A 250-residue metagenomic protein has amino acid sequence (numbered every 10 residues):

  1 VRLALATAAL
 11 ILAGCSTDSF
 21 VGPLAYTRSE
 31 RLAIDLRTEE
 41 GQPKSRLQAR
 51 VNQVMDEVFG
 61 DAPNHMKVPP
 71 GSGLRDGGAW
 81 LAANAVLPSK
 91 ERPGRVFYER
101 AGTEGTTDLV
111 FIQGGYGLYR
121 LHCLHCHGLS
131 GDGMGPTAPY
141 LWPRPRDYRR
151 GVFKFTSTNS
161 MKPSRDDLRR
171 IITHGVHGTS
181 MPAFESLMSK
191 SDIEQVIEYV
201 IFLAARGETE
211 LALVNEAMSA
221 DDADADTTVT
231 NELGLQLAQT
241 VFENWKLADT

Functional and structural regions predicted by a protein language model:
V1-A6: Sec-dependent signal peptide recognition, specifically the positively charged N-region followed immediately by
T7, L118, P143: Flanking scaffold residues of small Cys/His-coordinated metal-binding clusters
L12-G14: C-terminal motif of bacterial Sec signal peptides marking the signal peptidase cleavage site
S19, Y26-Q53, E57-V58, P139-I201: Extracytoplasmic electron-transfer domains, predominantly the class I c-type cytochrome c fold
D35-L118, L213-T250: Electrostatic cytochrome c docking/interface patches
G115-S130, V196-V200: The canonical Cys-X-X-Cys-His
G128-Y140, T158-S160, M181-F184, G207-N215: Short, solvent-exposed loop/turn and secondary-structure capping segments
V200-L203, E210: Domain-length accessory/inserted modules outside core catalytic folds
